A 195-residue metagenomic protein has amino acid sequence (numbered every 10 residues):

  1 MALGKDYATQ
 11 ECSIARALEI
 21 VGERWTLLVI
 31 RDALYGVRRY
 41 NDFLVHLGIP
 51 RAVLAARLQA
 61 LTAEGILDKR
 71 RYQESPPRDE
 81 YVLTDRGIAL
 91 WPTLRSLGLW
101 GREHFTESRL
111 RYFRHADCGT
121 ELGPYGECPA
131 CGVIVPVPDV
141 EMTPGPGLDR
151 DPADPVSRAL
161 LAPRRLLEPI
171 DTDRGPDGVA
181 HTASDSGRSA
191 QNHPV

Functional and structural regions predicted by a protein language model:
M1-A8: A detector for short, charged/polar N-terminal pre-domain segments
C12-P50, R174-G175: N-terminal helix-turn-helix DNA-binding core of bacterial DNA-binding proteins
G22, Q73-S96: Basic, amphipathic "hinge/linker" alpha-helix immediately C-terminal to the N-terminal HTH DNA-binding motif
L27, E64, T93-H104: Alpha-helical linker/hinge and terminal dimerization helices associated with HTH transcriptional regulators
I30, R38-F43, L90, L99-W100 (+1 more regions): Extended, folded domain segments that form the structural surfaces/walls around functional sites
Y40, L44-Y72, P76: Canonical helix-turn-helix DNA-binding module
H46, E80-V82, R114: Short aromatic/hydrophobic contact patches that present stacked aromatics for nucleic-acid/ligand binding
R102-V195: C-terminal regulatory/oligomerization modules of transcriptional regulators
